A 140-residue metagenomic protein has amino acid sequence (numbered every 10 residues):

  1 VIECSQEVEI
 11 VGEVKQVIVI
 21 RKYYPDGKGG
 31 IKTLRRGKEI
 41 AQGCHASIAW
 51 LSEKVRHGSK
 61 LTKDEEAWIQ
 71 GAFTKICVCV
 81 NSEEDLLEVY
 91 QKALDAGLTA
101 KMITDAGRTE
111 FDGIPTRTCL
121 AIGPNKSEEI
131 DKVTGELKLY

Functional and structural regions predicted by a protein language model:
E3, E53-D64, G97-G107: Short amphipathic beta-strand starts and helix->beta connectors
S5, E9-H57, E66: Glycine- and Gly-Pro-enriched alpha-helical subdomains that act as flexible, kink-prone "lid/hinge" or packing modules
V17, I69-N81, L94-Y140: Short basic, glycine-rich beta-strand/loop surfaces that mediate nucleic-acid
K22-D26, S82, P124: A generic structural motif
K38, Q42, N81-E84, E128: Conserved active-site and cofactor/substrate-binding residues in soluble primary-metabolism enzymes
C44-S47, Y90, T134: A generic alpha-helix structural signal
A49-E53, H57-F73, C79-E83: Compact, glycine-rich, soluble single-domain proteins
E84-Q91: Short amphipathic alpha-helices within nucleic acid-binding modules
